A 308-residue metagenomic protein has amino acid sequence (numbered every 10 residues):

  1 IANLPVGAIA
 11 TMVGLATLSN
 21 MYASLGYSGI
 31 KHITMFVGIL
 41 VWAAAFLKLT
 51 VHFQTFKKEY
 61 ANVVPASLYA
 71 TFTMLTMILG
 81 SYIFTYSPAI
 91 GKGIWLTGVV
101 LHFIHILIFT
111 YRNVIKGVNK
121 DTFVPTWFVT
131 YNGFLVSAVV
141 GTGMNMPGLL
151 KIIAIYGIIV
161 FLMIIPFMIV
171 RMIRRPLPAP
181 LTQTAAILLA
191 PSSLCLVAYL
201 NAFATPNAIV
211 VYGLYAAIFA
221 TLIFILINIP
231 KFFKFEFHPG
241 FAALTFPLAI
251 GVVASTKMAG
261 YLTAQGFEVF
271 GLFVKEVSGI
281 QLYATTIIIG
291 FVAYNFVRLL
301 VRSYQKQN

Functional and structural regions predicted by a protein language model:
I1-F46: N-terminal signal-anchor module of multipass membrane proteins
I1-T17, F53-G80, W95-G98, Y111-V139 (+6 more regions): Juxtamembrane helix-loop boundaries in multi-pass membrane proteins
N20-I30, S81-G93, V139-K151, Y199-V210 (+1 more regions): Helix-coil boundary and interhelical linker segments in multi-pass alpha-helical membrane proteins
G29-A43, P88-F103, G148-M163, I209-A220 (+1 more regions): Structural signature of hydrophobic alpha-helical transmembrane segments
I108-F109, V139-V140, M163-M172, L194-F203 (+1 more regions): Alpha-helical transmembrane segments in multipass membrane proteins, preferentially the mid-helix core
Y156-L214: Aromatic-anchored, glycine/proline-accented short structural segments that stabilize local strand-turns or short
L200, A204-F241, I250-G260: Long, repeat-rich segments with strong aromatic
